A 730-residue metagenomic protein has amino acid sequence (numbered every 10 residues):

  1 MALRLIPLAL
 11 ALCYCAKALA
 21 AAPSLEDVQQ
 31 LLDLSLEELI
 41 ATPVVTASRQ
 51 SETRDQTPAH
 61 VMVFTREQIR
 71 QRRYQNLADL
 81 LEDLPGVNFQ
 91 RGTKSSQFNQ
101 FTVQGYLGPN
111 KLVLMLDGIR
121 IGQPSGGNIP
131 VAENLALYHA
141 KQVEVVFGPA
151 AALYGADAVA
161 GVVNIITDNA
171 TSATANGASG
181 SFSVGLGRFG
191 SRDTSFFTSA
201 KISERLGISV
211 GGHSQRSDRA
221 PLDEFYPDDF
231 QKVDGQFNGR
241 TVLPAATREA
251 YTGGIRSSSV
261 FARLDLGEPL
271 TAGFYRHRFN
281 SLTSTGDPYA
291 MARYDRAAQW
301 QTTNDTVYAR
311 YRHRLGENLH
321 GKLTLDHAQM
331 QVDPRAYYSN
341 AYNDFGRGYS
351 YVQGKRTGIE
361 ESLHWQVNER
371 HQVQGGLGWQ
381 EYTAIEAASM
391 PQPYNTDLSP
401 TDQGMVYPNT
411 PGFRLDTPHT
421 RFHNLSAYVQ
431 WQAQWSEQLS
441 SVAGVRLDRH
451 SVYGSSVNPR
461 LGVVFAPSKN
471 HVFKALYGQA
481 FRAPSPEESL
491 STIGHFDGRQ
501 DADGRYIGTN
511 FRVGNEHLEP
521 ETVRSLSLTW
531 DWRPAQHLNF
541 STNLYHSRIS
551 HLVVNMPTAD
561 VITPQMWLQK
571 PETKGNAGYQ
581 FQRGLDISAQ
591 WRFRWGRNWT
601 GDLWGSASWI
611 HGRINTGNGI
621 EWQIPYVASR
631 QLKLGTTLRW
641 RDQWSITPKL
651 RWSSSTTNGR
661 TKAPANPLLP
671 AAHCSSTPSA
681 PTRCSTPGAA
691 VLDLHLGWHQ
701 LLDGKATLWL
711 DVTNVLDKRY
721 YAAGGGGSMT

Functional and structural regions predicted by a protein language model:
T46, Q50-M62, A78, E82-I119 (+2 more regions): Extracytoplasmic beta-strand/coil segments of soluble accessory domains associated with Gram-negative outer-membrane
L77-L80, N99-T102, L112-M115, P130-A136 (+3 more regions): N-terminal periplasmic accessory domains that precede and gate Gram-negative outer-membrane beta-barrel machines
I119-P149: Short acidic/polar hinge/loop motifs at secondary-structure boundaries that mediate gating or recognition
G185, F197-Q299, V332, A336 (+1 more regions): Periplasmic-side early beta-strands and strand-to-turn transitions of outer-membrane beta-barrels
S199-S203, S258, D265, W300 (+4 more regions): Conserved C-terminal beta-signal and adjacent last beta-strands/turns of outer-membrane beta-barrel proteins
R263-F279, T302-Y453, A466-S468, S541 (+1 more regions): Face-selective signature of the C-terminal outer-membrane beta-barrel domain
R296-R314, D416-H423, Q479-S541, H546-I549 (+3 more regions): Outer-membrane beta-barrel signature, preferentially recognizing the C-terminal barrel domain of Gram-negative
Q434-Q438, F540-I549, T558-D560, P564-T661: Gram-negative outer-membrane beta-barrel transporters
